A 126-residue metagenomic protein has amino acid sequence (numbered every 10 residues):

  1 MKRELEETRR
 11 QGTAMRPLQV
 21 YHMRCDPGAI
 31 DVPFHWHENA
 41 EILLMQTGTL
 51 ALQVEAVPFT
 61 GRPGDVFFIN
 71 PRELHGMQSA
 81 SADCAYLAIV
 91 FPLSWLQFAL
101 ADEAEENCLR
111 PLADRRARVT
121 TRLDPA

Functional and structural regions predicted by a protein language model:
M1-Q19, L74-A126: A hydrophobic/aromatic-rich effector-binding and dimerization subdomain of bacterial HTH-type transcriptional regulators
T13-M15, H37, Q53, G61 (+1 more regions): A generic fold-level signal
V20-H37: Conserved short histidine dyad/triad with adjacent acidic residue
G28-A29, G64, R72, P92-S94: Tight coil/turn sites that cap or link beta-strands
H35-Q53, F68: Short, conserved beta-strand element in jelly-roll/cupin
T49-A51, P58, L74, W95: Structural motif
A56-P71: Short acidic-glycine-tyrosine-enriched beta hairpin
